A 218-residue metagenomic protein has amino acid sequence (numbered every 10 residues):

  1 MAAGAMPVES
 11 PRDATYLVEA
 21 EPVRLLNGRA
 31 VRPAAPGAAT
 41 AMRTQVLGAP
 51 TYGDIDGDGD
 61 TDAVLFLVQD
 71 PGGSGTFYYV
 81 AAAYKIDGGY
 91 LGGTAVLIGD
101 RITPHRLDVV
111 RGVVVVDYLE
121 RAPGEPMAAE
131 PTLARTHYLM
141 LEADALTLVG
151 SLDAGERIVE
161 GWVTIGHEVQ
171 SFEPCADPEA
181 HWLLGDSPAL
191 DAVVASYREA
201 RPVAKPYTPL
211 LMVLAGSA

Functional and structural regions predicted by a protein language model:
M1-I55, D60, V64, S74-T76 (+1 more regions): Flexible low-complexity loop/turn motifs enriched in small/helix-breaking residues
M1-L26, H105-I158: Acidic, small-residue rich beta-repeat scaffolds with periodic aromatic anchors
Q45-I55, T103-V115: Beta-propeller blade termini
G57-L67, G112-D117: Acidic/hydrophobic-patterned starts of short beta strands in beta-sheet-rich repeat architectures
G72-A81, G124-E130: Structural motif
G155-Q170, V213-A218: Structural detector for short beta-strands of small beta-barrel domains
Q170-L190: OB-fold (S1/OB) nucleic-acid-binding surfaces
D191-A215: Short nucleic-acid-contacting surface segments enriched for D/E, G, S/T with interspersed K/R
